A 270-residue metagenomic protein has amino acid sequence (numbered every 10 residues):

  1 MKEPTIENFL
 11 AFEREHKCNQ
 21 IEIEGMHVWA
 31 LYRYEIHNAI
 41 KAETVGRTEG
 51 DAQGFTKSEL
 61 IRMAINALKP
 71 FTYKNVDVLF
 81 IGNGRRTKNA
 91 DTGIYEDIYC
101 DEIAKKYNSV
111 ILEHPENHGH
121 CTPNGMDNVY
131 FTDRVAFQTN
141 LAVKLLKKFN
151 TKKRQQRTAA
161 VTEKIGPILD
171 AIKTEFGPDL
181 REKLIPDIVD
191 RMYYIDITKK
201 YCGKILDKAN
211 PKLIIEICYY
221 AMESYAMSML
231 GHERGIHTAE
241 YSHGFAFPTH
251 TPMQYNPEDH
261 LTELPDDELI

Functional and structural regions predicted by a protein language model:
M1-I270: Catalytic-core helical/loop segments in enzymes performing group transfer/polymerization on anionic/lipid-linked
